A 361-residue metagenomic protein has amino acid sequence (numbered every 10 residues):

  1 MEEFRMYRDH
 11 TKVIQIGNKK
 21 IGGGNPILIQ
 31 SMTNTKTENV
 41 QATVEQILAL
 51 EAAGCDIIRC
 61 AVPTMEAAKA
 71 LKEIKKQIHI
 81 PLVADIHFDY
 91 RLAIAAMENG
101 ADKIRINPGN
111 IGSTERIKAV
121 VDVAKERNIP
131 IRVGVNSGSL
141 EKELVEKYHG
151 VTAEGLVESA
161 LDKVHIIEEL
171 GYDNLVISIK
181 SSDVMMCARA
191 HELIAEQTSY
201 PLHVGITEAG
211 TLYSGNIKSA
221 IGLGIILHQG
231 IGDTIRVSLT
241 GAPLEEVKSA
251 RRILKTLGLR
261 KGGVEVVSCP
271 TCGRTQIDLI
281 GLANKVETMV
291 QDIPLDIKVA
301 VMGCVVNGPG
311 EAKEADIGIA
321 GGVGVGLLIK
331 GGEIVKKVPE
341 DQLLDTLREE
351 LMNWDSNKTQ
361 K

Functional and structural regions predicted by a protein language model:
M1-M32, K125, T288: N-terminal amphipathic alpha-helix/helix-capping segment at the start of soluble metabolic enzymes
G24-A42, A61, I80-F88, L144-V157 (+1 more regions): Active-site mouth loops of central-metabolism enzymes
I27-T33, I58-C60, L82-I86, I104-I106 (+6 more regions): Hydrophobic faces of well-ordered beta-strands that scaffold small-molecule active sites in alpha/beta enzyme cores
N34-V40, E51-I74, R105-S113, L175-V184: Glycine-rich, proline-tolerant flexible connector loops at the mouths of alpha/beta enzymes
M65-I86, A119-I131, L193-L202, V286-T288: Alpha-helix-loop-beta-strand connector modules within alpha/beta enzyme cores
Q77-I80, M97-I104, K125-N128, A195-P201 (+3 more regions): Glycine-enriched alpha-helix->loop->beta-strand junction motifs that scaffold or abut catalytic
R91-R132: Hydrophobic or amphipathic alpha-helical targeting/insertion segments
N136, L144-Q291: Catalytic alpha/beta core domains of metabolic enzymes, predominantly
